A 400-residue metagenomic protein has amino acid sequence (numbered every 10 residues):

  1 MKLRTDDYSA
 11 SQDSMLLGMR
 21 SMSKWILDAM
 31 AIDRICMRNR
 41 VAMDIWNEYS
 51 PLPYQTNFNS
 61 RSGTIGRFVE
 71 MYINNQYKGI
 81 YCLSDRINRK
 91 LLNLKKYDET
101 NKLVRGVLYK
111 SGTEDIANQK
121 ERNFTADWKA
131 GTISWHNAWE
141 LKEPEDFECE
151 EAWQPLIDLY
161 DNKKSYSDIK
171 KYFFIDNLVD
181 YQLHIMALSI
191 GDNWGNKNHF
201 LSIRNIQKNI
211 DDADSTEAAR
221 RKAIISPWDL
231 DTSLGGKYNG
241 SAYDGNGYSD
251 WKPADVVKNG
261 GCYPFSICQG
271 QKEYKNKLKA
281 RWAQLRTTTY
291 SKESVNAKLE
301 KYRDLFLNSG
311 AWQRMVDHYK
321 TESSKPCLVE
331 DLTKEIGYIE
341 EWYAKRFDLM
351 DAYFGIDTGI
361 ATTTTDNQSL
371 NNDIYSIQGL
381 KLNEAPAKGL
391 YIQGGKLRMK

Functional and structural regions predicted by a protein language model:
K2-I32, E48, P53, S62 (+2 more regions): Internal "kinase-insert"/substrate-recognition segments embedded within catalytic cores of ATP-dependent enzymes
R38, A42, E48: Phosphate/pyrophosphate-binding loops and the adjoining catalytic core of nucleotide-dependent enzymes
Q55-Y77, K197, N209, A213-A218: Accessory structured domains or lobes within enzymes
A138, K142-G195, H199-P227, D231-T358: Middle-to-C-terminal accessory/interaction subdomains
A352-K381: Residue-level detector of functionally pivotal "anchor" positions at catalytic/ligand-binding pockets or at interdomain
L390-K400: C-terminal tail/sorting-segment detector
